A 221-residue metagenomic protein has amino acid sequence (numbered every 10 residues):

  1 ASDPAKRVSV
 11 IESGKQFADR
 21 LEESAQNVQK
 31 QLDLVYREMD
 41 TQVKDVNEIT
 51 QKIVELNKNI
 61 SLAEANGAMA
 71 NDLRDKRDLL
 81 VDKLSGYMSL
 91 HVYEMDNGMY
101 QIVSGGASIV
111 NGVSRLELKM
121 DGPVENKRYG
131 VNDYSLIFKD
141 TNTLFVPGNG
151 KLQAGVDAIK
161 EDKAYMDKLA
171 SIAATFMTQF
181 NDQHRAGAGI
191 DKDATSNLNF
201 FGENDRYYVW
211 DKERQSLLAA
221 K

Functional and structural regions predicted by a protein language model:
A1-D19: Short, positively charged
S2, R20-K30, K83-V92: Amphipathic alpha-helical coiled-coil segments
S2-V8, S24-R37, M120-N132: Short charge-dense sequence patches
R7-E12, D40, K44, N71-D75: Short, charged, amphipathic alpha-helical segments
G14-I60: Long, non-coiled-coil amphipathic alpha-helical linker/lever segments that couple catalytic cores to other domains
K52, S61-K221: Phosphate-proximal small/polar/acidic motifs at interfaces that engage nucleotide phosphates, polyphosphates
